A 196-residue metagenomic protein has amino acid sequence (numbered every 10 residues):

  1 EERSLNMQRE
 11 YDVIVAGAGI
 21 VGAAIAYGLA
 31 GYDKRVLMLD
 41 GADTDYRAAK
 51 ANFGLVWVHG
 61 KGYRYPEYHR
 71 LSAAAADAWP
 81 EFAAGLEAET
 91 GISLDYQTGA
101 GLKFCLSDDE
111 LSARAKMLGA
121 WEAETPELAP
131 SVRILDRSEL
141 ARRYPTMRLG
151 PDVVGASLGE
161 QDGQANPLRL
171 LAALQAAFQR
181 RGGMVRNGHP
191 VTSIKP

Functional and structural regions predicted by a protein language model:
E1-N6: Short, Lys/Arg-enriched N-terminal segments with co-localized hydrophobic residues within the first ~10-30 amino acids
Y11-M38: N-terminal Rossmann-like FAD-binding beta1-loop-alpha1 element of flavoenzymes
G31-A51: Glycine-rich FAD pyrophosphate-binding loop
D40, D136, N187-H189: Short loop/edge segments at beta-strand edges and connector loops that shape dinucleotide/nucleotide cofactor-binding
A42-T44, L140, L174: Short beta-to-alpha linker loops that shape the active-site pocket of alpha/beta-hydrolase fold enzymes
R47-G54, P145-L149: Short, flexible, mixed-charge acidic loops at enzyme active sites
G54-R143: Dinucleotide-binding Rossmann-like beta1-alpha1 core, especially the glycine-rich loop that anchors the ADP
S157-P196: Helical element adjacent to the flavin cofactor pocket in flavoenzyme catalytic cores
